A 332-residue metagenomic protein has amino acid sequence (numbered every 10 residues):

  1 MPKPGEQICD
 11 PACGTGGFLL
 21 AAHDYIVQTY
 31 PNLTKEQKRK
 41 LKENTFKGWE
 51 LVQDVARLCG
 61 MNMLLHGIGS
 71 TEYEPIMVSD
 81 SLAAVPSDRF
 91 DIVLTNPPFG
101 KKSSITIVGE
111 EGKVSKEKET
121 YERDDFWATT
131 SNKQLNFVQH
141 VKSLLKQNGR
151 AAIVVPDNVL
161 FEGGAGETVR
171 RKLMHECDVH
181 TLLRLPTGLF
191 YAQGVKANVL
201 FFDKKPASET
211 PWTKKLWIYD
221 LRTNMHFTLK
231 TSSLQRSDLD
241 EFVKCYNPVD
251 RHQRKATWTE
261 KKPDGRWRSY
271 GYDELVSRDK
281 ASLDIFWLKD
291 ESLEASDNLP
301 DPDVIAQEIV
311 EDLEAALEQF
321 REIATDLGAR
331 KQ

Functional and structural regions predicted by a protein language model:
M1-T95, F99-I107, E111-G112, R123 (+3 more regions): Conserved S-adenosyl-L-methionine
A84-Q332: A conserved structural/catalytic subdomain of Rossmann-like adenosyl-cofactor enzymes
